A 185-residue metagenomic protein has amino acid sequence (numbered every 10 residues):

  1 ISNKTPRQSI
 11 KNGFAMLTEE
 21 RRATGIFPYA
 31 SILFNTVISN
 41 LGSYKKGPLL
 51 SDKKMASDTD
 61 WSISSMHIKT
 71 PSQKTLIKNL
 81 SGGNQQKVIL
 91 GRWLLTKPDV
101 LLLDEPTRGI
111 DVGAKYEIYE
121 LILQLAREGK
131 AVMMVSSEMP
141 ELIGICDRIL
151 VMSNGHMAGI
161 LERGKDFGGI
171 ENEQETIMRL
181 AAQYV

Functional and structural regions predicted by a protein language model:
I1-V185: Glycine-rich phosphate-binding loops of nucleotide-dependent enzymes
